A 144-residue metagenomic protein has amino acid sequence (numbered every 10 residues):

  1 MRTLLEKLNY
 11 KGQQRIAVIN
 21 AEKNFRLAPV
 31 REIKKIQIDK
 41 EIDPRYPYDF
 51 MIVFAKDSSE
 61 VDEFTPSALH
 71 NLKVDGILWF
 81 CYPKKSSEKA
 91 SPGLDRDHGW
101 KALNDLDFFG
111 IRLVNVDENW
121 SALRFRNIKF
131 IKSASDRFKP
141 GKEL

Functional and structural regions predicted by a protein language model:
L4, K129-L144: Flexible, glycine-/basic-rich loop-and-beta segments that form/coincide with the SAM-dependent methyltransferase
L8-A21: Conserved class I S-adenosyl-L-methionine
K23-P29, E88-A90: Short, charged/polar "capping" segments at the starts of alpha-helices and the immediately preceding loops
Q37-Y48: Short acidic low-complexity segments
M51-V61: Short, glycine-rich nucleotide/cofactor-binding loops
D62-R96: Mid-chain, well-packed structural core segment of small domains
G93-R112: Conserved Class I S-adenosyl-L-methionine
A122-F130: Conserved beta strand-loop-helix elements of the APE1-like EEP
